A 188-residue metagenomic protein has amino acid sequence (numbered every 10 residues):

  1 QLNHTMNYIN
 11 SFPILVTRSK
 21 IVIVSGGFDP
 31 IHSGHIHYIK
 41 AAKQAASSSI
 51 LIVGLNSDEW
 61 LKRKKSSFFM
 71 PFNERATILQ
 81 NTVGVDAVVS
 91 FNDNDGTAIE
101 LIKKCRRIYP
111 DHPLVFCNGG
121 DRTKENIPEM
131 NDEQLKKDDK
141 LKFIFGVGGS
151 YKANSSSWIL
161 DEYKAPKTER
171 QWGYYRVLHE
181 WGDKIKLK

Functional and structural regions predicted by a protein language model:
Q1-K188: Nucleotidyltransferase catalytic core that binds NTPs
